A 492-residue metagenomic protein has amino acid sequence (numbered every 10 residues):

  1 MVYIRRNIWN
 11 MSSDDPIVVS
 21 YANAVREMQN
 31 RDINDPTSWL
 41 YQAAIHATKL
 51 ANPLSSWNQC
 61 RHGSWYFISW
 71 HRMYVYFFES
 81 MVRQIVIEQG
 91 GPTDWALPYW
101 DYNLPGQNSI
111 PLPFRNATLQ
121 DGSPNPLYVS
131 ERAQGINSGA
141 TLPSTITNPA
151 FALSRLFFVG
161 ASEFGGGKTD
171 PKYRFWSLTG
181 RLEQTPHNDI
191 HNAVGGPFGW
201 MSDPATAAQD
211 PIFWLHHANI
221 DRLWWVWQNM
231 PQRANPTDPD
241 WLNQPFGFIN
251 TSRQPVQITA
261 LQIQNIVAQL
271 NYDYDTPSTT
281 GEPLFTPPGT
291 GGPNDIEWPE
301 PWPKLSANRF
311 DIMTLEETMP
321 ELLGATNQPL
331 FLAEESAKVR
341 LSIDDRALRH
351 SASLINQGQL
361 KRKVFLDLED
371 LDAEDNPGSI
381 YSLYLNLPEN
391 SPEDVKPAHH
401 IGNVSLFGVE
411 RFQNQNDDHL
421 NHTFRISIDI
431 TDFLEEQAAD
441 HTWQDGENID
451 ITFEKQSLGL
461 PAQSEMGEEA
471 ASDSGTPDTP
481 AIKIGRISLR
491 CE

Functional and structural regions predicted by a protein language model:
M1-E492: C-terminal accessory segments of proteins
